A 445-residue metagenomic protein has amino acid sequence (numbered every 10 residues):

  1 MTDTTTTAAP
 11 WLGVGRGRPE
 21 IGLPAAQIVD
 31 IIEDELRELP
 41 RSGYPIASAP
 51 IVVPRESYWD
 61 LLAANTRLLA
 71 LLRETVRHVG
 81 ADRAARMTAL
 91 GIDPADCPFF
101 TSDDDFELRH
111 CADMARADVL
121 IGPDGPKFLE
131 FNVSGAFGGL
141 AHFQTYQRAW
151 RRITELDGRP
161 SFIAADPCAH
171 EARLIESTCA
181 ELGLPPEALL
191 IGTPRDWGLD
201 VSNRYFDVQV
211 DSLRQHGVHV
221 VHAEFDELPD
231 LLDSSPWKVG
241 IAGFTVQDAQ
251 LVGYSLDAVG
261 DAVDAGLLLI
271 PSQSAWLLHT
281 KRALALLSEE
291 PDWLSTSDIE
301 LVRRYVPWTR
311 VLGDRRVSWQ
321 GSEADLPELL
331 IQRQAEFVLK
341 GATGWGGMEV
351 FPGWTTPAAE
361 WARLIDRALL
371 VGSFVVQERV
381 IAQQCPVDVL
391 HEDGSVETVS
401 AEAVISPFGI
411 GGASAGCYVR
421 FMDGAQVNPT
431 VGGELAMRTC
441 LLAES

Functional and structural regions predicted by a protein language model:
M1-S445: Preference for protein termini
